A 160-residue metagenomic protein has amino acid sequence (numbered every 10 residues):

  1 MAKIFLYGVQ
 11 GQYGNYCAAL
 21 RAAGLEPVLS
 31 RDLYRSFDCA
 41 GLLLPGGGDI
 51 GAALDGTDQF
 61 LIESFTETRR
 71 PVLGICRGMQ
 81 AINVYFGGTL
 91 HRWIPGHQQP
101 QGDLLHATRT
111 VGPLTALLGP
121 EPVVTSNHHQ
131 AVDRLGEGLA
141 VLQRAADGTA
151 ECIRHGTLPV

Functional and structural regions predicted by a protein language model:
M1-R77, N83-H91, P95-L117, V123 (+2 more regions): N-terminal beta1-alpha1 cap of cysteine-dependent amidohydrolase-like domains
